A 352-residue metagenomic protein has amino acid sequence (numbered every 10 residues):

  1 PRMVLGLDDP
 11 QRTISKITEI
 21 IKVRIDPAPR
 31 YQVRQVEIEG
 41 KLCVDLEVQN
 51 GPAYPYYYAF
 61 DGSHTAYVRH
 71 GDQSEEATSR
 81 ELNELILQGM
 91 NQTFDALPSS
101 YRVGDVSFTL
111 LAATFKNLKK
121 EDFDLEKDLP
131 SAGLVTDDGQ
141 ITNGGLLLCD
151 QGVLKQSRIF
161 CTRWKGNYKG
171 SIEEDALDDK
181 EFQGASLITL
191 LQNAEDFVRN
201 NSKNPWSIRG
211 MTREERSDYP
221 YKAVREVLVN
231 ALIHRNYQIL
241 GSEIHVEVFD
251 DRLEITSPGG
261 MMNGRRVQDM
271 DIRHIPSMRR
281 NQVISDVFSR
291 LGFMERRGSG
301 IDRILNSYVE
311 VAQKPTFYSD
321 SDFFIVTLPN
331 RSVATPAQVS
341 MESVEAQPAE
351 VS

Functional and structural regions predicted by a protein language model:
R2-H64, D72: Divalent-cation
M3, R252-E254, F323-I325: Structural motif
V33-E37, H245-V246, T316-S319: Short beta-strand
I38-E39, L240, F249, D320: Structural motif
R69-S242, V248-F249, T256, M261-S277 (+2 more regions): Active-site helix-to-loop segments that bind/position phosphate- or nucleotide-bearing substrates and donors across
K222, S277-E310: Glycine-rich phosphate-binding loop
L253-G292, T335-S340, V344: Glycine-rich/acidic phosphate-handling loop/turn and adjacent ATP-lid/helix of nucleotide-binding kinase/ATPase domains
N263, N306, E310, K314 (+2 more regions): Short, low-complexity, charged/polar intrinsically disordered tails
